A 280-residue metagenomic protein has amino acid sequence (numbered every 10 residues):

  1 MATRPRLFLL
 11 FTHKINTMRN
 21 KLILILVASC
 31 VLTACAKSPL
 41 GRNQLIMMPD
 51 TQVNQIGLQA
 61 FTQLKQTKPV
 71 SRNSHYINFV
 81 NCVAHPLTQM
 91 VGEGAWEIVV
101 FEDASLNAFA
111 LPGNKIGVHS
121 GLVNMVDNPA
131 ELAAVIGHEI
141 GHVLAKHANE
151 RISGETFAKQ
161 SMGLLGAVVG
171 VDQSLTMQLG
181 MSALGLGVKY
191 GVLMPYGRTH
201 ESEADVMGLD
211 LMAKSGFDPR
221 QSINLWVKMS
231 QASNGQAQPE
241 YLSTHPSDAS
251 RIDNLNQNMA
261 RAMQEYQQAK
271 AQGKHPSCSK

Functional and structural regions predicted by a protein language model:
A2-C35: Sec-dependent bacterial lipoprotein signal peptides
R19-I23, C35-K280: A Zn2+-metalloprotease active-site environment signal
